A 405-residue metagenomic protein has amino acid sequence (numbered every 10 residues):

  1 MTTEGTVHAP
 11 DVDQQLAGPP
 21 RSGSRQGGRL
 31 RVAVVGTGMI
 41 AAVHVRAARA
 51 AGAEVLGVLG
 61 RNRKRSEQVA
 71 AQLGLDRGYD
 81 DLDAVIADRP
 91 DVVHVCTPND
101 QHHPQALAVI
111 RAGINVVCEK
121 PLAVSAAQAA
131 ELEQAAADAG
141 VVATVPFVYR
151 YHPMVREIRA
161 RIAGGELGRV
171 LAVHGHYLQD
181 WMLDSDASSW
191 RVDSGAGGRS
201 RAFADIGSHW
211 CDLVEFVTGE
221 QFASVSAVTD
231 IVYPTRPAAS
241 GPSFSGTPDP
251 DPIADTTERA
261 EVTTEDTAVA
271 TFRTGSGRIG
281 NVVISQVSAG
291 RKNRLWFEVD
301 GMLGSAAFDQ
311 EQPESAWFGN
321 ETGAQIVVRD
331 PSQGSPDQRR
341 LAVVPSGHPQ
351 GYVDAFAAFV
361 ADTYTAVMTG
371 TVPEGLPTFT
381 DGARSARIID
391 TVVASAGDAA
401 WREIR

Functional and structural regions predicted by a protein language model:
T2, L73-A135: Beta-loop-alpha module in the N-terminal Rossmann-like domain of NAD(P)-dependent dehydrogenases, especially those
T2, T6-G18, P234-V262, V269 (+3 more regions): C-terminal glycine/acidic-rich active-site capping loop/insertion
T2-G5, V141, G168-A172, A394-R405: C-terminal capping/lid region of NAD(P)-dependent oxidoreductase domains
T2-L73: N-terminal Rossmann-like dinucleotide-binding module
E54-G57, A366-R384: Glycine- and charged-residue-rich phosphate/anionic-cofactor binding loop of Rossmann-like
C118, A143-V145, H174, F308: Hydrophobic residues in well-ordered beta-strands that form the structural core
E131-V148, G168-A172: Rossmann-fold dehydrogenase core element
Y149-E261, A316, A399: Predominantly a Rossmann-like dinucleotide-binding segment in NAD(P)-dependent oxidoreductases
